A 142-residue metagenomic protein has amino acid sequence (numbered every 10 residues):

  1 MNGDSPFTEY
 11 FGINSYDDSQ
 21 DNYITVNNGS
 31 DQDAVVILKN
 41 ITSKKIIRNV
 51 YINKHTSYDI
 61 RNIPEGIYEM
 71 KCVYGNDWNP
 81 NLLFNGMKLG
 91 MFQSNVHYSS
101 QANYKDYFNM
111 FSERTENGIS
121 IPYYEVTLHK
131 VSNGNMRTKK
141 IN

Functional and structural regions predicted by a protein language model:
M1-S43, R48, V73-N142: Primarily secretory-pathway and cell-envelope proteins
N49-N53: Short, acidic Ser/Thr/Gly-rich low-complexity loop/linker segments typical of extracellular and cell-surface proteins
S57-N62: Exposed aromatic-hydrophobic patches
Y68-M70: A short tyrosine-centered beta-strand micro-motif
